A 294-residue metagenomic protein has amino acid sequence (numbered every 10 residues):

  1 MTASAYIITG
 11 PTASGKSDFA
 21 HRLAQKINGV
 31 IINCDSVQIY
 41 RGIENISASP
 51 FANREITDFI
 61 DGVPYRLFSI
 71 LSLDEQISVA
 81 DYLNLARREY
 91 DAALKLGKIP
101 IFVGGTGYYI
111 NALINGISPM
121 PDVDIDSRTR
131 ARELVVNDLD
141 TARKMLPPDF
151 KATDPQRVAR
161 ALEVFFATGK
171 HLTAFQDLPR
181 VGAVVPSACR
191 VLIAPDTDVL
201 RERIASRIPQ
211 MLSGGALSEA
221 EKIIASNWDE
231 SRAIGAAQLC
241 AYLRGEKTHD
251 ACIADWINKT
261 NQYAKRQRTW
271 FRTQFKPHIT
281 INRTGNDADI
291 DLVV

Functional and structural regions predicted by a protein language model:
M1-V294: Phosphate/pyrophosphate-binding catalytic cores of soluble transferases and nucleic-acid-acting enzymes
